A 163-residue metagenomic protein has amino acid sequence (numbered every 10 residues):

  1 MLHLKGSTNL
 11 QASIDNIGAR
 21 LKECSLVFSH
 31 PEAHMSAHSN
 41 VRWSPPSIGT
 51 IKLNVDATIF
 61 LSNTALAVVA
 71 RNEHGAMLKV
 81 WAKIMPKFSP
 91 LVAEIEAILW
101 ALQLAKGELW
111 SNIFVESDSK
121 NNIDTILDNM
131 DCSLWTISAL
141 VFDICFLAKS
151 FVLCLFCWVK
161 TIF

Functional and structural regions predicted by a protein language model:
M1-F163: Primary recognition of RNase H-like, Mg2+-dependent phosphodiesterase/nuclease domains
